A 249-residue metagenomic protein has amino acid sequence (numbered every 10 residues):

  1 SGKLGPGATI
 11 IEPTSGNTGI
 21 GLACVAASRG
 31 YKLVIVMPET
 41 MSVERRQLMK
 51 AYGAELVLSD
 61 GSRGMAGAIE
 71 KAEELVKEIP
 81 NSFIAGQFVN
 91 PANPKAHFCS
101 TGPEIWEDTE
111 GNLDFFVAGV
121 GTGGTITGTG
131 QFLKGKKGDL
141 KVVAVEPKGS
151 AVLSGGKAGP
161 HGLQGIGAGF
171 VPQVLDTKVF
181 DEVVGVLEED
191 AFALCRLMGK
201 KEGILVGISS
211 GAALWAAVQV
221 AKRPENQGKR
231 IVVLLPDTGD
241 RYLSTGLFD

Functional and structural regions predicted by a protein language model:
S1-A8, T101-N112, V220: Short internal alpha-helix immediately C-terminal to a glycine-rich phosphate-binding loop in Rossmann-like
S1-K3, G19-K32, K50-A51, G128-K137 (+1 more regions): Alpha-helix C-terminal capping segments
L4-E39, N112-T125, I204, S209-S210: A short, small-residue-rich loop immediately preceding and capping a beta-strand
I11-P13, T18-E78, L153-V171, R241-D249: Active-site-proximal loop->helix
I69-E73, I79-N81, K134-I208, G246-D249: Active-site/ligand-binding loops adjacent to catalytic centers
I79-G121, Q131-F132, T177, E189-I204: Active-site/ligand-binding-proximal alpha/beta "capping" segment
V89-A92, G121-G124, E146-A151, K157-A158 (+4 more regions): Glycine-rich beta-alpha junction loops
G169, V218-D249: Phosphate-binding loop/pocket of nucleotide- and phosphate-handling active sites
